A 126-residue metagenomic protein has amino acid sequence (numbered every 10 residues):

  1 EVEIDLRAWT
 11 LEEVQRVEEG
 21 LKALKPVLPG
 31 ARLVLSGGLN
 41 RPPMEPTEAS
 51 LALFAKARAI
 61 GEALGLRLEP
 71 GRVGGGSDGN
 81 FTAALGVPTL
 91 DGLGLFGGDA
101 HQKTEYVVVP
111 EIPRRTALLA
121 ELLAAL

Functional and structural regions predicted by a protein language model:
E1-L126: Metal-dependent amide/peptide-bond hydrolase catalytic core, centered on the "pita-bread" metallohydrolase fold
